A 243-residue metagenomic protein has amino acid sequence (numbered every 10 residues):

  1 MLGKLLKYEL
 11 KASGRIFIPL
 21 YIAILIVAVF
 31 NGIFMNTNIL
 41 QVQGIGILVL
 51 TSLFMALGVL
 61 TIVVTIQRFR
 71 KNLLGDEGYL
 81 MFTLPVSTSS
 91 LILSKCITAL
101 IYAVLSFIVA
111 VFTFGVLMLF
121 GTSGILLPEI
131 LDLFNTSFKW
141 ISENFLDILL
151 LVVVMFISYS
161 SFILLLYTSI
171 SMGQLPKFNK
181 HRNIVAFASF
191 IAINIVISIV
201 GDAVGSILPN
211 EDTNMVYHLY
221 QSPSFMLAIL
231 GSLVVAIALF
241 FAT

Functional and structural regions predicted by a protein language model:
M1-E77, T88-T243: Hydrophobic alpha-helical transmembrane segments of membrane proteins
